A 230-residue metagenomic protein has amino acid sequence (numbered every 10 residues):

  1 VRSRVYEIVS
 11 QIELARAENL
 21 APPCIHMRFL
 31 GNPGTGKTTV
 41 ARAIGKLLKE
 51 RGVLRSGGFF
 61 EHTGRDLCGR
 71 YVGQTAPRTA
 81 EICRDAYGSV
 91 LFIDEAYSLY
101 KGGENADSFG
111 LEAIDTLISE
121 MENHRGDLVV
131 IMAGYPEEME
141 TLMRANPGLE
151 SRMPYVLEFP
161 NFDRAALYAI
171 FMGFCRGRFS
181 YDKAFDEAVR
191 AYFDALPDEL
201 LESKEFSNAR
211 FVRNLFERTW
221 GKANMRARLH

Functional and structural regions predicted by a protein language model:
V1-M27, K46: Pre-Walker A (pre-P-loop) alpha-helix and adjacent loop at the N terminus of AAA/AAA+ ATPase modules, a conserved
V1-S10, R65, G69-G73, S108 (+2 more regions): Dynamic helix-loop-helix/coil hinge segments at AAA+ ATPase domain boundaries and subdomain interfaces
P22-G57, E81-D85, M153: Walker A/P-loop
R51-S56, T141-R144, E150, F159-E205 (+1 more regions): Conserved C-terminal "switch" segment of AAA+ ATPases
S56-A86, L111: Short glycine-rich substrate-engagement loop in P-loop NTPases that contacts/grips substrate
T63, A86-F109: Conserved P-loop NTPase "ATPase switch" module shared by AAA+ and STAND
Y97-E104, E112-P160, A165, G177 (+1 more regions): Canonical AAA+ ATPase core
S207-L229: C-terminal helical "lid" of AAA+/P-loop NTPase domains
